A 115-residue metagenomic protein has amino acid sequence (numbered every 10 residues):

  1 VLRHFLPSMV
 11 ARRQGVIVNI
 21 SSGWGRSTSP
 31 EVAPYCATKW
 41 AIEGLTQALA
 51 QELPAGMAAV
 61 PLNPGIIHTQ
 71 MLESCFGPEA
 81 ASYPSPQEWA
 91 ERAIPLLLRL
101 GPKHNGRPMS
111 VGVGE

Functional and structural regions predicted by a protein language model:
L2, T38: Active-site helix of classical SDR
H4-V16: A short helix-coil junction within the Rossmann-fold of NAD(P)-dependent oxidoreductases
P7, Q51-E52: Alpha-helical segment proximal to the catalytic Tyr-Lys
S22: Residue(s) in the substrate-gating loop at a strand-loop-helix junction that position the organic substrate next
G25-S27: Conserved catalytic-site region of short-chain dehydrogenase/reductase
S29-A33: Active-site loop immediately N-terminal to the catalytic Tyr-X3-Lys motif of short-chain dehydrogenase/reductase
W40-Q47, Q51, M57, A90-E91: Conserved active-site helix of classical SDR/Rossmann-fold NAD(P)-dependent CH-OH oxidoreductases
P54-M57, P61-L62, I67-T69, P78-E115: C-terminal helical subdomain
